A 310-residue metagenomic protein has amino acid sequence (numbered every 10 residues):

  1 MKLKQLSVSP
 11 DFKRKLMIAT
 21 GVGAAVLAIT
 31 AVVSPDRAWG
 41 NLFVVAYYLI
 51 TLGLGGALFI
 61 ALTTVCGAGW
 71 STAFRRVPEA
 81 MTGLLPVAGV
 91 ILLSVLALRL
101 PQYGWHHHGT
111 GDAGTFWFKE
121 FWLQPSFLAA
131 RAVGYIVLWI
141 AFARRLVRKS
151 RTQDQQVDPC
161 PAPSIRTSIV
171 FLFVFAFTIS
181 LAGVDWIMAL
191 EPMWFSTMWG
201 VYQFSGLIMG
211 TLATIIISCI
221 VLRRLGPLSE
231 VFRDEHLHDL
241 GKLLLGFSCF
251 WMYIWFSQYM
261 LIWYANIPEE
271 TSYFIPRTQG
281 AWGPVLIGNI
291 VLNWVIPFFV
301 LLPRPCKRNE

Functional and structural regions predicted by a protein language model:
M1-G55, E120: N-terminal regions that are enriched for targeting/export leaders and immediately downstream pro/stem segments
S7-L27, W122-N289, L302-C306: Long, contiguous internal "core" modules enriched in hydrophobic/ aromatic residues
A28-I29, A61, G183, F298: Alpha-helical transmembrane segments of multipass membrane proteins
T30-F43, L62-S71, V221: Membrane-interface helix-loop junction between the first two transmembrane segments
A46-Q155, F171: Transmembrane-helix bundle segments that line or gate the permeation/cavity pathway in multi-pass membrane proteins
L54-L58, G210, C249, I296: Hydrophobic/aromatic residues in alpha-helical transmembrane segments
T64-W70, V300-E310: Juxtamembrane helix-break-helix junctions at the cytosolic face of small multi-pass alpha-helical membrane proteins
V291-P297: Core segments of transmembrane alpha-helices that mediate helix-helix packing or line hydrophobic substrate/ligand
